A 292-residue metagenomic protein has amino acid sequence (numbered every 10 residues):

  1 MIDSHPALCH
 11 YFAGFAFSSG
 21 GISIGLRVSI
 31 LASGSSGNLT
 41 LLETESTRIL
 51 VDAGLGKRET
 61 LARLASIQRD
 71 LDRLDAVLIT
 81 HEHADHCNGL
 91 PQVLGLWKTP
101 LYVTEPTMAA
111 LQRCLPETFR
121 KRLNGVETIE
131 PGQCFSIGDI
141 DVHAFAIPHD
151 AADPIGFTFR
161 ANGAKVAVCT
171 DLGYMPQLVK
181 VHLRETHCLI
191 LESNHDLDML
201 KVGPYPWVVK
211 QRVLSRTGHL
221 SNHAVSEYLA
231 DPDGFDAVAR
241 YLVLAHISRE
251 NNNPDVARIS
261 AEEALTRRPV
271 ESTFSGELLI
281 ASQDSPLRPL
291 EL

Functional and structural regions predicted by a protein language model:
L8-F12, F17-I67, P154-D171, C188: Conserved beta-strand hairpin/beta-sheet module of binuclear metal-dependent hydrolase folds, prominently
S36, A84-H86, A109-A110, A151-A152 (+3 more regions): Active-site environment of divalent metal-dependent phosphoester hydrolases
V51-G54, L74-E82, V103-E105, A167-T170 (+3 more regions): Active-site neighborhood of phospho(di)ester-bond hydrolases with catalytic His/Asp-centered motifs
K57-T104: Active-site metal-binding motif and surrounding structural segment of the metallo-beta-lactamase
N88-W97, R113-C114, N252-I259: Metal-dependent catalytic neighborhoods of phosphoester/phosphodiester hydrolases
E105-G156, R160-G163: Metallo-beta-lactamase
Q177-I280: Cap/insert and terminal regions of metallo-dependent hydrolase folds
G276-L292: Short, basic/aromatic-enriched C-terminal tail that caps enzymatic domains
